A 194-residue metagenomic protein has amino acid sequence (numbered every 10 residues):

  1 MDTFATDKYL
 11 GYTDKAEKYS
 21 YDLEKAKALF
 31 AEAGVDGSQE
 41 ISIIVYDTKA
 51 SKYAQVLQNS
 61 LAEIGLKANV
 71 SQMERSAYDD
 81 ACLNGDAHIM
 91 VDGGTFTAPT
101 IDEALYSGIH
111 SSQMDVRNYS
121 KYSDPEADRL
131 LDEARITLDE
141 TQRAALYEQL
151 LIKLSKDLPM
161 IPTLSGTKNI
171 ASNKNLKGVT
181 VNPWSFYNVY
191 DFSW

Functional and structural regions predicted by a protein language model:
M1-N59, E63, S123, Q149: Append "and occasionally in soluble cytosolic enzymes with long acidic Gly/Pro-rich linkers
T6-K25, V35, A81-G85, Y106-I136 (+1 more regions): Short, solvent-exposed loop/beta-turn-alpha elements that line the ligand-binding surface or hinge of extracytoplasmic
D14-D22, V45-Y53, V70, E74 (+3 more regions): Extracytoplasmic/periplasmic, Sec-exported soluble proteins
A31-T97, E140, K168: Ligand/substrate-recognition segments at binding pockets and active sites
T100-A104: Short beta-strand-centered segments that line the small-molecule binding cleft or hinge of alpha/beta clamshell
L131, E140-S155: Short amphipathic alpha-helical coiled-coil/interface segments
